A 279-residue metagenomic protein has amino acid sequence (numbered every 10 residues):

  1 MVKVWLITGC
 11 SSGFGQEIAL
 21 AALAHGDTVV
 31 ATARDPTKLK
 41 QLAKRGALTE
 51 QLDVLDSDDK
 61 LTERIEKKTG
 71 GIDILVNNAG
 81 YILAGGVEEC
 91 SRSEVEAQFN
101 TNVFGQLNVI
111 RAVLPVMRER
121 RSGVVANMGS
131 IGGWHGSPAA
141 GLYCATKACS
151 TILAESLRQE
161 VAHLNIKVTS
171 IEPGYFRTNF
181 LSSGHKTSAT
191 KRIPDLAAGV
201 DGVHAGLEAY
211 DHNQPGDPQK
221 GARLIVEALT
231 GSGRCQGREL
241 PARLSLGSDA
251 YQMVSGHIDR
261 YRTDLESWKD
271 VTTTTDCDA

Functional and structural regions predicted by a protein language model:
S11, A19: N-terminal Rossmann NAD(P)H-binding glycine-rich loop of SDR-like oxidoreductase domains
K44-S57: Rossmann-fold cofactor-recognition segment
G86-V87, E94-E96: Substrate-binding pocket helix/loop in short-chain dehydrogenase/reductase
E88, H135-G141: Active-site loop immediately N-terminal to the catalytic Tyr-X3-Lys motif of short-chain dehydrogenase/reductase
I110, T146: Active-site helix of classical SDR
S130: Residue(s) in the substrate-gating loop at a strand-loop-helix junction that position the organic substrate next
H163-E239: SDR active-site lid
